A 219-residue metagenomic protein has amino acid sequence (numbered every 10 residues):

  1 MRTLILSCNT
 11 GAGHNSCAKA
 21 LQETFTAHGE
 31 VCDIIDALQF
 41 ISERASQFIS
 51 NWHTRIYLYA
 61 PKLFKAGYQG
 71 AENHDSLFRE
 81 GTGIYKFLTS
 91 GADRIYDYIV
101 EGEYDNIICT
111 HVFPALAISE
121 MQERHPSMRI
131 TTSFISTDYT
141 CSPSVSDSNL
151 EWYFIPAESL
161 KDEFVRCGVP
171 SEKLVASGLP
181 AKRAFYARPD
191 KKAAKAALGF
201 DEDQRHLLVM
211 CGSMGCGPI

Functional and structural regions predicted by a protein language model:
M1-L4: Extreme N-terminal starter segment of soluble prokaryotic enzymes
L6-C8, I35, I135, V209-M210: Short hydrophobic segments within beta-strands
S7-T10, N15, T24: N-terminal glycine-rich, Lys/His-bearing helix-loop that initiates the first secondary-structure elements of many
T10, Q39, Y139, A181 (+1 more regions): Short, glycine/serine-rich, charged loops/turns that create anion-binding and catalytic segments at active sites
A12, C17, G67-G168, K173: Active-site and donor-binding regions of nucleotide-sugar-utilizing enzymes
A20-Y96: Conserved N-terminal ligand/cofactor-binding loop architecture of enzyme catalytic domains
E151-M214: A nucleotide-sugar donor-handling region in carbohydrate enzymes
P218: Oxyanion-binding "anion nests"
